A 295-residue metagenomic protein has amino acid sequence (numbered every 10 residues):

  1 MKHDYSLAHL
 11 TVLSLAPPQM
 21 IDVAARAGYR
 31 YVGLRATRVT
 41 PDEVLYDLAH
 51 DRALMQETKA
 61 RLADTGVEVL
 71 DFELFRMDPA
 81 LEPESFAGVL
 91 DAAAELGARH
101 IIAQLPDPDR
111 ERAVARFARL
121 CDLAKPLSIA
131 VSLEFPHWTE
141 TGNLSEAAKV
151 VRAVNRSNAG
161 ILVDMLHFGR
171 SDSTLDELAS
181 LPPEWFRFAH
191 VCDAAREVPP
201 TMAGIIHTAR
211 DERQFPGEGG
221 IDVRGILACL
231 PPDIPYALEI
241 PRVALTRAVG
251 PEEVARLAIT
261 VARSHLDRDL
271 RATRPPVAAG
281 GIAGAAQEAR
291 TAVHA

Functional and structural regions predicted by a protein language model:
M1-S14, T58-R76: Mobile, glycine- and charge-enriched loop segments and immediately flanking short secondary-structure elements within
M1-S6, S14-Y31, A63, A92-G97 (+2 more regions): Histidine-acidic metal/acid-base catalytic patches
A8-V12, R35-V39, L74-M77, L105-P108 (+4 more regions): Active-site beta-loop-alpha junctions enriched in small/polar residues
S14, P18, L48-Q56, P83-A87 (+6 more regions): Non-membrane alpha-helical structural segments and their capping/turn regions in soluble enzymes
Q19, R61-E68, R76-G160, R170 (+2 more regions): Active-site acidic/histidine proton-transfer and metal-coordination neighborhood in alpha/beta enzyme cores
G33-E57: Glycine-rich, proline-tolerant flexible connector loops at the mouths of alpha/beta enzymes
T40-A49, F75-L90, A203-R210, Q214 (+1 more regions): Surface-exposed, active-site-proximal loop segments in enzymatic domains
E73, Q104, R213-G217: The substrate-binding groove and active-site-proximal loops of carbohydrate-active enzymes, especially glycoside
